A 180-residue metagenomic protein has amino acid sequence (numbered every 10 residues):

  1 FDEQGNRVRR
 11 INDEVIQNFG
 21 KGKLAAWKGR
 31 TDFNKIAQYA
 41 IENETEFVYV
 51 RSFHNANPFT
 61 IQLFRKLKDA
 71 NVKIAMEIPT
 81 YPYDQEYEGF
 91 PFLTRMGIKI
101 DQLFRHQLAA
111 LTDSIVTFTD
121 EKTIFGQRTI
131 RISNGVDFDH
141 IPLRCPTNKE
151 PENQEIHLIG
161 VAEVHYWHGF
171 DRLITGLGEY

Functional and structural regions predicted by a protein language model:
F1-T31, Q38-E42, I124: N-terminal strand-loop element at the rim of the active site of nucleotide-sugar-dependent glycosyltransferases
T31, H168-G169: Residue-level signal for the nucleotide or nucleotide-sugar donor/cofactor binding architecture
N34, P58, Q62-A70, M76 (+2 more regions): Membrane-proximal helix-turn-helix segments that form the acceptor-binding/catalytic region of lipid-linked
A37-P58, N71-A75: Short N-terminal targeting/anchoring amphipathic segment
E46-F47, S114, H157: Structural motif
S52-F53, E77-P82, S133-N134: Histidine-centered beta-alpha loop that forms part of the nucleotide-sugar donor binding/catalytic region in diverse
E121, G135: Carbohydrate-associated surface elements
K149-H168, I174-G178: Conserved donor-binding/catalytic core segment of Leloir-type glycosyltransferases
